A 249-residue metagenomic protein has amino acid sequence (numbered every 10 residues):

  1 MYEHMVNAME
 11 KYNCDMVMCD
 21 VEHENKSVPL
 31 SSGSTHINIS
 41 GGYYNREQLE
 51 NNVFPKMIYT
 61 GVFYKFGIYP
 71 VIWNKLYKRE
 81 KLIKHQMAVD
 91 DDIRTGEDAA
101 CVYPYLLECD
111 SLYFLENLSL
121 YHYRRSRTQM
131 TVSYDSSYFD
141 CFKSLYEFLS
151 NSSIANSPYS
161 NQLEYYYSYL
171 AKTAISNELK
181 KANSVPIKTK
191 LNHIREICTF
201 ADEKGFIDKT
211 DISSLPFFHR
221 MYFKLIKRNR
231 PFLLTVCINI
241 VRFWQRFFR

Functional and structural regions predicted by a protein language model:
M1-E116, Y121-S137: Donor-binding/catalytic cores of nucleotide-activated saccharide and glycerol-phosphate transferases/polymerases
C14, K180-R249: Membrane-interface aromatic/basic loop that binds lipid-linked glycans or pyrophosphate carriers, typified by
T35-Q48, T131, E178-L179, K209-S214 (+2 more regions): Short, exposed beta-strand "edge-strand" segments with a Pro/Gly-rich flavor and a Y/T-containing core
V71-I72, K172-S176: Catalytic core and acceptor-binding pocket of nucleotide-sugar-dependent glycosyltransferases
D110, N117-S126, V132-P158, Y169 (+2 more regions): Catalytic core of nucleotide-sugar-dependent glycosyltransferases
N161: Aromatic-lined, polymer-binding surfaces characteristic of secreted/periplasmic polysaccharide-degrading enzymes
